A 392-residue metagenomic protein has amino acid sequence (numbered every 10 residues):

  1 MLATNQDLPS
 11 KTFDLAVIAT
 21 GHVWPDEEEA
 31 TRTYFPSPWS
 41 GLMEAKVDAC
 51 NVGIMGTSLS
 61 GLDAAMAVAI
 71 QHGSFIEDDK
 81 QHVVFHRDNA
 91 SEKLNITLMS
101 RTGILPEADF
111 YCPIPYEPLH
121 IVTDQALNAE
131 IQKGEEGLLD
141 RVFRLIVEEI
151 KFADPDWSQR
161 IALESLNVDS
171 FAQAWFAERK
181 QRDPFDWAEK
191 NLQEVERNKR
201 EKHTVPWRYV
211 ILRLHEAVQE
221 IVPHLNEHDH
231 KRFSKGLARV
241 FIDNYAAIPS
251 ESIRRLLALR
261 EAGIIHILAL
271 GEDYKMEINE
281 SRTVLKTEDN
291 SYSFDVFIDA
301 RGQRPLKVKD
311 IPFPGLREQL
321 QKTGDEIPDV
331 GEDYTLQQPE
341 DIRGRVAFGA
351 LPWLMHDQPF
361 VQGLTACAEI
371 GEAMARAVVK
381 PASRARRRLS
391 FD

Functional and structural regions predicted by a protein language model:
M1-S383, R388-D392: Flavin (primarily FAD) cofactor-binding/catalytic cores of flavoenzymes
